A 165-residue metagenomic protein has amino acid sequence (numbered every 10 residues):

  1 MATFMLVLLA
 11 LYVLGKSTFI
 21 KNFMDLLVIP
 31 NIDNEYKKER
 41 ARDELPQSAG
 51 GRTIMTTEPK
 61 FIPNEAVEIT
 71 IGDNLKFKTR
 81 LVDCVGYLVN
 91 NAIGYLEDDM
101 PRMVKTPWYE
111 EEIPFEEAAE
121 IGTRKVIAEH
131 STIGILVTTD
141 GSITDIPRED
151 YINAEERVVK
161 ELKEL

Functional and structural regions predicted by a protein language model:
M1-F115, K125-I135: Conserved G1/Walker A P-loop phosphate-binding module
F115-L165: Conserved catalytic-core segment of NTP-binding enzymes
